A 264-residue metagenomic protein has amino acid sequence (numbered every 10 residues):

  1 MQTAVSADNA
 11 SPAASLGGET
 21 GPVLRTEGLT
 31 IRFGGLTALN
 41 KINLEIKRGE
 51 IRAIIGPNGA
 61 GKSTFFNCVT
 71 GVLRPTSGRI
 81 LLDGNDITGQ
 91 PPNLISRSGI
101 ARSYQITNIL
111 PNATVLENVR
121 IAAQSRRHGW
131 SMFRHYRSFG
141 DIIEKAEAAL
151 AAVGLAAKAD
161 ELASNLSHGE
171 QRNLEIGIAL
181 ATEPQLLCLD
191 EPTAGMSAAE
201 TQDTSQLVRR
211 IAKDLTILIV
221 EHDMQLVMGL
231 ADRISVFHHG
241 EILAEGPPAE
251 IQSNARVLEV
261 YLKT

Functional and structural regions predicted by a protein language model:
Q2-T264: Glycine-rich phosphate-binding loops of nucleotide-dependent enzymes
